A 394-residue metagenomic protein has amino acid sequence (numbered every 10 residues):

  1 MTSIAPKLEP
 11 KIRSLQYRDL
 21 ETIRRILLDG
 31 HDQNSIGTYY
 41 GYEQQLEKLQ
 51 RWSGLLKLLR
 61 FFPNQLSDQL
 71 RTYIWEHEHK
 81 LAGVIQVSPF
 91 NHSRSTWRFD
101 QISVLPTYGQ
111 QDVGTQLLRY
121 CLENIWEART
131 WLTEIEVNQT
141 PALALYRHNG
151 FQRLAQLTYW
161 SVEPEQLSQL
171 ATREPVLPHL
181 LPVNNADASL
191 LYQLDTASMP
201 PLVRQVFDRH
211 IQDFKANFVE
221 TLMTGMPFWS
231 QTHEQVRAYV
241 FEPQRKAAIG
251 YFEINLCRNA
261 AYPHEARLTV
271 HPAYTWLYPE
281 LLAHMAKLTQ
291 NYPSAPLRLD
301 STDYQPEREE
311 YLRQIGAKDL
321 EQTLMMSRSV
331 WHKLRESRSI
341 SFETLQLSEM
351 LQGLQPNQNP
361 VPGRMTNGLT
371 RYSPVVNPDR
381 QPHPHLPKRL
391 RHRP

Functional and structural regions predicted by a protein language model:
M1-E21, R25, D29, T38 (+3 more regions): Conserved N-terminal entry element of GNAT/NAT acetyltransferase domains
T22-I23, Q33-G37, Q45-L66, N149-N259: Amide-forming acyltransferase catalytic core, primarily the GNAT-like/NAT-type and related acyltransferase folds
L70-I74, K80-P89, R98, S103 (+2 more regions): Conserved beta-strand in the GNAT
E76, S88, F99-Q110, E242 (+2 more regions): A short, internal acetyl-CoA/4′-phosphopantetheine-binding micro-motif in the GNAT/acyltransferase core
W97, I125-E136, N291-T302: Conserved GNAT acetyl-CoA-binding A-motif
V104-P106, Q110-E123, L143-H148, T275-L288: Conserved acetyl-CoA-binding loop-helix of GNAT-fold acetyltransferases
T115, V137-A155, D303-E321: Conserved active-site alpha-helix within GNAT-family acetyltransferase domains
C121, L132-A142, S161-P164, L299-E309: Conserved beta-strand-loop-alpha-helix junction that forms the acyl-donor binding cleft
